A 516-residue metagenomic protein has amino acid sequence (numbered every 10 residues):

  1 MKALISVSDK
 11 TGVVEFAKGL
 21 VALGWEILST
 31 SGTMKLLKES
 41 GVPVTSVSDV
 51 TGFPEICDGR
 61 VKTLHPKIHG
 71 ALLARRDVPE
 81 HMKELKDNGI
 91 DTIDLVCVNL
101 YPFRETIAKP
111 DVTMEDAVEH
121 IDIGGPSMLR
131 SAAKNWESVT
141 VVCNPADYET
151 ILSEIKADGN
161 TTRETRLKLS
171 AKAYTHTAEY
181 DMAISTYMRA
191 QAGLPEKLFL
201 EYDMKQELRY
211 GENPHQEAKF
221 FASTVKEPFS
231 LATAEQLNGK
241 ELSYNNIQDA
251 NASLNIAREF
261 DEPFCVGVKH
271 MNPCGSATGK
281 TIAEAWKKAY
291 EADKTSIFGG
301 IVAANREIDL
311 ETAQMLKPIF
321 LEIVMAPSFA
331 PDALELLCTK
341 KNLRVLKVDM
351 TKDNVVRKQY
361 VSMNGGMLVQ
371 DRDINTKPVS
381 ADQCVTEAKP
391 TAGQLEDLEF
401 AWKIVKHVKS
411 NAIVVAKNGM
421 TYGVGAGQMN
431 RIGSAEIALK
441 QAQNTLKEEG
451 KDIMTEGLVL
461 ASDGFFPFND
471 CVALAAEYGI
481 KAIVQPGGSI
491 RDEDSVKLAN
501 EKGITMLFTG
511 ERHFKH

Functional and structural regions predicted by a protein language model:
M1-A3, L95, Y180-H516: ATP-dependent carboxylate/acyl-activation modules
M1-V50: N-terminal glycine-/serine-/threonine-rich phosphate-binding loop
I27, V44, V139-V141, V345 (+2 more regions): Hydrophobic beta-strand scaffold residues
G32-P102: Glycine-rich nucleotide/cofactor/substrate-binding loop typically near the N-terminus or early in the first domain
T33-L36, T51-C57, F103-E105, S127-R130 (+6 more regions): Short gly/pro/ser/thr-enriched loop/turn and capping motifs at secondary-structure boundaries
R76-I123, R130-A132, Q383, E387-A392: Active-site/ligand-binding-proximal alpha/beta "capping" segment
M128, N135-Y148: Mobile "lid/hinge" segments at catalytic clefts and subdomain interfaces of large enzymes
P145-A146, T150-L198: Non-catalytic interaction/clamp surfaces of large macromolecular machines
